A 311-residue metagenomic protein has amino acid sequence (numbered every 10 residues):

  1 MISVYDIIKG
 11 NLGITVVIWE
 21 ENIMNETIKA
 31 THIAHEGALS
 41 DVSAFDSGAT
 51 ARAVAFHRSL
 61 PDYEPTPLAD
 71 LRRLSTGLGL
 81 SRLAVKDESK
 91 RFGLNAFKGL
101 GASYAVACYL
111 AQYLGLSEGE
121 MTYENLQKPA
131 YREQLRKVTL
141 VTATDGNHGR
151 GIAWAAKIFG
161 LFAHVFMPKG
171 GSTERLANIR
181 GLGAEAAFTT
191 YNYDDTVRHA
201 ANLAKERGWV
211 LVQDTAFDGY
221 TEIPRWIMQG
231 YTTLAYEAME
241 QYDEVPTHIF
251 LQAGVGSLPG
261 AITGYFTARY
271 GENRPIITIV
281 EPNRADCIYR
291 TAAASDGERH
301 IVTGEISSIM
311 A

Functional and structural regions predicted by a protein language model:
K9-I23: Short, Lys/Arg-enriched N-terminal segments with co-localized hydrophobic residues within the first ~10-30 amino acids
N25-L135: Positively charged, low-complexity intrinsically disordered leader regions
A34-S43, A49-V54, D194, H199-A201 (+3 more regions): Active-site/ligand-binding loops adjacent to catalytic centers
L71-A84, S117-P129, K205-V212, G230-M239 (+1 more regions): Acidic-glycine-rich active-site phosphate/pyrophosphate-binding loop
A107-L110, G149-F162, R180, T263-Y270: Alpha-helix C-terminal capping segments
G119-Y123, Q127-A155, F159-P168, P246-L258: A short, small-residue-rich loop immediately preceding and capping a beta-strand
H164-H248, S295-A311: Small/polar-residue-rich loop-to-helix segments that shape phosphate-bearing ligand pockets
